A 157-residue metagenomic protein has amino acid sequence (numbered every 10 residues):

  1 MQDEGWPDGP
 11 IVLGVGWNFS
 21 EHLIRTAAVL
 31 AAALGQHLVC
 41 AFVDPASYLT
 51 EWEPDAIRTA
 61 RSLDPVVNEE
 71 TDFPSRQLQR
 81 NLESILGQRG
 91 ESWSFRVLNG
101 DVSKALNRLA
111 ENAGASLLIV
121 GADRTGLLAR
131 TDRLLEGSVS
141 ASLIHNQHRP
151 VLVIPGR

Functional and structural regions predicted by a protein language model:
M1-W6, F19, S84-L118: Structural beta-alpha unit
Q2-D64, N146: Small/aliphatic-rich secondary-structure junction motif
A28, R80, A141-S142: Active-site phosphate/pyrophosphate- and oxyanion-stabilizing loops and adjacent acidic/basic residues in soluble
V39-A41, S94-L98, L152-I154: General small-molecule cofactor/ligand-binding pocket signal
D55-T59, N112-A113, E136-G137: Short, hinge-like loop/turn segments at secondary-structure boundaries
A60-Q77, L128: A short acidic, glycine-rich active-site loop that binds or catalyzes chemistry on phosphate/adenosine moieties
L117-H145: Glycine-rich, Arg-bearing micro-motifs that act as flexible, cationic patches
S140-R157: Short, flexible loop segments at boundaries between secondary-structure elements
